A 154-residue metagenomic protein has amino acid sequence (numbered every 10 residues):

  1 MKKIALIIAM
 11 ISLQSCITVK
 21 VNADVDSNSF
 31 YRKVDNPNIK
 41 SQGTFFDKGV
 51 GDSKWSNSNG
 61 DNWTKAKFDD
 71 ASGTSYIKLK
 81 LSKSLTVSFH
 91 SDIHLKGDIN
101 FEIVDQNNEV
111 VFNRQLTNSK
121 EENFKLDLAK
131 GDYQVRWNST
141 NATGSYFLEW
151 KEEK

Functional and structural regions predicted by a protein language model:
M1-I4: Positively charged n-region of N-terminal signal peptides that target proteins for export
S12-S15: C-terminal motif of bacterial Sec signal peptides marking the signal peptidase cleavage site
I17-K20: Bacterial signal peptide processing site
N22-K78: Transition segment at domain starts
L85-F89, K125-T143: Noncatalytic modules at the cell exterior or secretory-pathway interfaces, chiefly beta-strand-rich lectin/adhesion
D92-N100, N141-G144: Extended, low-complexity, turn-rich repeat/linker tracts enriched in Gly/Pro/Ser/Thr and Asp/Glu that occur
L95-F112, W150-K151: Short, surface-exposed beta-strand/strand-loop-strand elements in extracellular ectodomains
N138-K154: Edge beta-strands of jelly-roll/beta-sandwich modules across compartments, strongly enriched in secreted/luminal
